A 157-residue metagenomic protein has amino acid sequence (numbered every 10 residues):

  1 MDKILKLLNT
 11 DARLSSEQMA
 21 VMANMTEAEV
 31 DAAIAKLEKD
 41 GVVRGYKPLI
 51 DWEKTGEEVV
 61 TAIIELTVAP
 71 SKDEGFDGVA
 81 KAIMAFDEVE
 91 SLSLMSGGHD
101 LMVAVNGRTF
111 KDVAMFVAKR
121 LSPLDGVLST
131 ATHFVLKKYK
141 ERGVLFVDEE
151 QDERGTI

Functional and structural regions predicted by a protein language model:
M1-I157: A compositional/biophysical signature of low hydrophobicity enriched in polar/charged and small residues
